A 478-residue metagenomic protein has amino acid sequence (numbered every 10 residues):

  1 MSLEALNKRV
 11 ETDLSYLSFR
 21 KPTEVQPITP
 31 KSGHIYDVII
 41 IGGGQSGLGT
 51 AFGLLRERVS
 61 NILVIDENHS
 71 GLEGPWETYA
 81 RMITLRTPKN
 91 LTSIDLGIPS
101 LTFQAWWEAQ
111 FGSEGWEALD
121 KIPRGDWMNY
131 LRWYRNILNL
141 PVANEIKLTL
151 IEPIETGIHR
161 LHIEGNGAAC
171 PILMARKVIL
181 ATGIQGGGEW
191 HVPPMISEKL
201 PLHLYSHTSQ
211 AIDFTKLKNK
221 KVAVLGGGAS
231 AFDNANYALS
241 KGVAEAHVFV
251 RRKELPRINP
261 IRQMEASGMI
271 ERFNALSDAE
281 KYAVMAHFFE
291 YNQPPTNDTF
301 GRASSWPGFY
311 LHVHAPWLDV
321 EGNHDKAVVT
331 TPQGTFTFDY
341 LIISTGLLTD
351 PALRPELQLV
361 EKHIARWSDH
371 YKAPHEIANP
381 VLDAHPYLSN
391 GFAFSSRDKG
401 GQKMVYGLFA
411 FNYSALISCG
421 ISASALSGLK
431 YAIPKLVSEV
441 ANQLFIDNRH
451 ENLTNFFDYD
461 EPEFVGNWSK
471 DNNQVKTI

Functional and structural regions predicted by a protein language model:
M1-N68, E73, W116-K241, E245-I478: Flavin (primarily FAD) cofactor-binding/catalytic cores of flavoenzymes
S2, I40, S46-G49, E77 (+2 more regions): Generic N-terminal leader segments that precede the first folded domain
G71-R81: Core mature regions of organelle-targeted
Y79-L85, L200-Y205: Active-site regions of enzymes building and remodeling cell-envelope glycoconjugates
M82-S113, R262-L276: Flavin (FAD/FMN) cofactor-binding and adjacent substrate-gating region of FAD-dependent oxidoreductase domains
